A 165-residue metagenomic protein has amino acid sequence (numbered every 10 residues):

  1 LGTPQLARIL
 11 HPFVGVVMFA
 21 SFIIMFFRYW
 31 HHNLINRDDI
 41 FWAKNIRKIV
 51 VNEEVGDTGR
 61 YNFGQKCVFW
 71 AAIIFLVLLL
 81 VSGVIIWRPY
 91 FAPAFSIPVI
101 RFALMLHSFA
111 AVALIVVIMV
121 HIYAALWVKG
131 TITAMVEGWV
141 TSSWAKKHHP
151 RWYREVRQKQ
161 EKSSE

Functional and structural regions predicted by a protein language model:
L1-E165: Membrane-embedded alpha-helical bundles that constitute the cytochrome b-like, heme-associated redox core of multi-pass
